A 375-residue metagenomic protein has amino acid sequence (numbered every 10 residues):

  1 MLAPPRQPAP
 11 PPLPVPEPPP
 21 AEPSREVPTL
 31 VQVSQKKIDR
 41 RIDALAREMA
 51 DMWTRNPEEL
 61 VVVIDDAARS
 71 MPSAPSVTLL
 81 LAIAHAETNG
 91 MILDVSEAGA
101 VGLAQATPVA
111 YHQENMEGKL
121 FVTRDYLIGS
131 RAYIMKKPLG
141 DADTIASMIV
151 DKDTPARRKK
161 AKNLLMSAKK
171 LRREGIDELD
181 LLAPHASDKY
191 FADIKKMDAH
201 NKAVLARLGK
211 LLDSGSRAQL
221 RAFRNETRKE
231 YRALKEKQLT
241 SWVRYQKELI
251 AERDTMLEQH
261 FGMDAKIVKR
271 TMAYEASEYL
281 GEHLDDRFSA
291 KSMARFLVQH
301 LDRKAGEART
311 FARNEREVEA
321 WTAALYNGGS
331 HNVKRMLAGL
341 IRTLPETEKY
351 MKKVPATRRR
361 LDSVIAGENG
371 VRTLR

Functional and structural regions predicted by a protein language model:
M1-P5: Sec-dependent N-terminal signal peptides
P8-P12: Sec-dependent signal peptide cleavage junction
P14-V15, P19-R375: Catalytic glycan-binding domains that act on GlcNAc-containing polysaccharides
